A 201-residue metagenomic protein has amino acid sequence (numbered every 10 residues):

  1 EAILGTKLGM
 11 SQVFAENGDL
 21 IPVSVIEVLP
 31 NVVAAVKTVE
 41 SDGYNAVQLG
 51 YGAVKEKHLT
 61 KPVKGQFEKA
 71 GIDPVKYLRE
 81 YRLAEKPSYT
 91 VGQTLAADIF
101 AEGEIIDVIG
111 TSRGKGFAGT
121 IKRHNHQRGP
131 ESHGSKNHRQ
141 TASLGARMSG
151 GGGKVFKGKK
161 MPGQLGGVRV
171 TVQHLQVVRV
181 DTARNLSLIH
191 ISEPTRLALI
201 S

Functional and structural regions predicted by a protein language model:
E1-I3, K7-E16, P22-R179, S187: Basic, glycine/proline-rich low-complexity segments that contact nucleic acids
H190-E193, L197-S201: Single conserved hydrophobic/aromatic residue that forms the stacking wall/gate of nucleotide- or nucleobase-binding
